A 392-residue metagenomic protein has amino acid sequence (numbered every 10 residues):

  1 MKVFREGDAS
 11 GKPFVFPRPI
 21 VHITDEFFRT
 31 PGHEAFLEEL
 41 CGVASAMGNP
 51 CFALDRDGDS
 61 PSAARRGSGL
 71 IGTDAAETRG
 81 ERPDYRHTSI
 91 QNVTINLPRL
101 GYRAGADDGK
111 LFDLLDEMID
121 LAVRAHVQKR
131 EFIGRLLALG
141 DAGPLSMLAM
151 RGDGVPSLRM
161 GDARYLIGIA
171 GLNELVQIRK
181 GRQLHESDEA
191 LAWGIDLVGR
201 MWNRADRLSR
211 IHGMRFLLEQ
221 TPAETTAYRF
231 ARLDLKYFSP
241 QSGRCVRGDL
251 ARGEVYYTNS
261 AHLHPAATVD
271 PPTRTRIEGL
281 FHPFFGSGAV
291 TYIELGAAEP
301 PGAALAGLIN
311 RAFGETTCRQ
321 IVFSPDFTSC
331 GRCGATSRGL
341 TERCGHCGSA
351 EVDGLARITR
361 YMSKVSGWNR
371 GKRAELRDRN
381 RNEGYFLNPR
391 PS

Functional and structural regions predicted by a protein language model:
M1-G161, R182, S187, L191-S349 (+1 more regions): Conserved catalytic cores of very large enzyme subunits
G48, G168-G171, G279, G286-A289 (+4 more regions): Glycine-centered flexibility motif
R86-I90, R159-V176, A350-G367: Conserved phosphate/anionic-ligand binding catalytic regions in large, soluble enzymes, centered on
E342-P391: Long insertion/accessory domains within large nucleic-acid-processing enzymes
